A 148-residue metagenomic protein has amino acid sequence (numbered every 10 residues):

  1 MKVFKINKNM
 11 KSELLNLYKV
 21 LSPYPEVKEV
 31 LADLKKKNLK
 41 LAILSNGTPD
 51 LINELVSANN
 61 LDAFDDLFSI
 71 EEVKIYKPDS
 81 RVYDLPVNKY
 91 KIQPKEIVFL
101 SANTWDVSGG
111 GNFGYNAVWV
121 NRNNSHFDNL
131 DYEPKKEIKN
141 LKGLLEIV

Functional and structural regions predicted by a protein language model:
M1-K5: Helix-loop "lid/cap" segments that line or gate small-molecule binding pockets
K8-I43, N53, S80: Short, acidic loop-to-helix structural element flanking the phosphoryl-transfer center in phosphate-processing enzymes
A32, L44, T48-P49, N53-V148: Asp-based, Mg2+/Mn2+-dependent phosphohydrolase catalytic module
